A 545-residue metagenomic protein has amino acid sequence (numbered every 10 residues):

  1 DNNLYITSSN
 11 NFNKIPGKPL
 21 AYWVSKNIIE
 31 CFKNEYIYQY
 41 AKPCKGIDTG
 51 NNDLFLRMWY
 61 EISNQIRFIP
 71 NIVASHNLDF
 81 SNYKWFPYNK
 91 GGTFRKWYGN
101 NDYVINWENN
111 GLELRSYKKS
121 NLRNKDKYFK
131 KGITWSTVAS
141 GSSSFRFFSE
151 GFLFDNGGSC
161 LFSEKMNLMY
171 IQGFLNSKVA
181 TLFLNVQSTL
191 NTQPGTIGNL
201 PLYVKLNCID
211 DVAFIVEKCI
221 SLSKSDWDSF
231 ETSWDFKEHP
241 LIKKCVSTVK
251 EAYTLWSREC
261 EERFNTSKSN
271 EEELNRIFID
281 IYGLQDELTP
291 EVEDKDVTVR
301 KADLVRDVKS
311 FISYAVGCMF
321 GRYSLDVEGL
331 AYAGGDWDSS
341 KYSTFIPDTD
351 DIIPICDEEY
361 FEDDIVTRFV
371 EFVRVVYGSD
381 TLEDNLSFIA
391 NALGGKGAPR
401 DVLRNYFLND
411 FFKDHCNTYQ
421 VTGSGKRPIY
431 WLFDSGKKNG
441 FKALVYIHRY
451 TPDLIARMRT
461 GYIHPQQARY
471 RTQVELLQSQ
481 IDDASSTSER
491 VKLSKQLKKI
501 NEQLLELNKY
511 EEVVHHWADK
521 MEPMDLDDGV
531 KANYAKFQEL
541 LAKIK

Functional and structural regions predicted by a protein language model:
D1-S116, N121-G132, S140, D210-D363: Polynucleotide-recognition surfaces of large bacterial nucleic-acid defense/processing enzymes
K84, K130, N156, M166 (+6 more regions): Short, well-structured alpha-helical interface segments that form or flank functional binding sites
D126, S136-N199, C208-I209, F214-L222: Basic, amphipathic alpha-helical recognition segments used for DNA target recognition
S188, T192, L241-T248, R469: A generic short alpha-helical patch detector that favors 3-5-residue windows in or near N-terminal regions
T266, R276-I279, G283, E287-K545: Terminal accessory regions of large proteins
